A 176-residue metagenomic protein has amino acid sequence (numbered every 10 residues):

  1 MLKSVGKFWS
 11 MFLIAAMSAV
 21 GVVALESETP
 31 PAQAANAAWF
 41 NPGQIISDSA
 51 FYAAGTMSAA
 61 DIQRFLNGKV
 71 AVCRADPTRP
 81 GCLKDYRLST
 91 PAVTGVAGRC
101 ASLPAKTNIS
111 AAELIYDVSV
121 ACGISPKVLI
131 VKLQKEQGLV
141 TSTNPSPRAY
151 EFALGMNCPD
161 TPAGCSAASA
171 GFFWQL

Functional and structural regions predicted by a protein language model:
M1-L13: Bacterial N-terminal signal peptides that target proteins for export
S18-P30: C-terminal segment of classical bacterial N-terminal signal peptides
P30-E113: N-terminal export signals and maturation junctions of secreted/periplasmic proteins
V96-L103, T141-F173: Substrate-binding clefts and substrate-entry loops adjacent to catalytic sites of polymer-processing enzymes acting on
A105, I115-C122, C165-A170: Short, charged/polar micro-motifs that form catalytic or ligand-binding hotspots
Y116-V140: Short, functionally critical alpha-helical segments immediately adjacent to catalytic or ligand/cofactor-binding
V128-V131, G155, Q175: Structural recognition of the beta-strand scaffold that forms the well-ordered cores of secreted hydrolase catalytic
